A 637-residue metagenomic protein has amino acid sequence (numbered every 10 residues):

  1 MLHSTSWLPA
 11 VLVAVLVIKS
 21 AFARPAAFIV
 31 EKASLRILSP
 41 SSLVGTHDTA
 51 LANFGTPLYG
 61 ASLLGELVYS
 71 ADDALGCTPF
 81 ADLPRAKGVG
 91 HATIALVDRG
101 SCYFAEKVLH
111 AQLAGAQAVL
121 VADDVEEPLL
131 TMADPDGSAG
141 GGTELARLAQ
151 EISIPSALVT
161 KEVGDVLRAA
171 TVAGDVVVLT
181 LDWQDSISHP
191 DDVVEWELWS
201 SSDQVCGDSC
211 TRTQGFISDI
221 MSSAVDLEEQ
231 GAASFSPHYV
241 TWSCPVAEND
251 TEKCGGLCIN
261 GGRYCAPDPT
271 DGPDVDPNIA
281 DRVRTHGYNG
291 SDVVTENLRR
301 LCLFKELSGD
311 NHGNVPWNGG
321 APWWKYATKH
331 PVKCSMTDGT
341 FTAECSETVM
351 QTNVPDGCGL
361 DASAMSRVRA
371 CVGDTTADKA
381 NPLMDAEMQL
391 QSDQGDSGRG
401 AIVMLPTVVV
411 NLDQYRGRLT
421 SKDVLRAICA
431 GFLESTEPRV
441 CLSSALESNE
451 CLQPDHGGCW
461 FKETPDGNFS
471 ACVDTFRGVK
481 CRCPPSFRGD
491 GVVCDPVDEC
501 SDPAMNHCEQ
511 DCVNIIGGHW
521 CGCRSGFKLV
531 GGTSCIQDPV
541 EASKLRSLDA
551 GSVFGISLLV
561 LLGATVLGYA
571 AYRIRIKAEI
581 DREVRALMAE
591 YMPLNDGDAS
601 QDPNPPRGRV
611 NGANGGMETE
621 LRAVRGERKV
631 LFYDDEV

Functional and structural regions predicted by a protein language model:
T5-A23: Cleavable N-terminal signal peptides of Sec/SRP-targeted secreted and luminal proteins
F22-S202, C206-D208, Y239: Structured lumen-facing ectodomains of secretory-pathway proteins
P79, D208, R212, V246 (+21 more regions): Disulfide-rich extracellular modules and peptides
A105-V108, G164, R168, Q214-I217 (+6 more regions): Extracytoplasmic/secreted envelope proteins and their assembly/folding machinery, especially bacterial periplasmic
C206-E228: Typically the conserved alpha-helix immediately C-terminal to a functionally engaged Cys/Sec in thioredoxin-like
S234-H238: General small-molecule cofactor/ligand-binding pocket signal
Y239-L452, D549, L587: Cysteine-centric redox/oxidoreductase cores and disulfide-bonded domains
G431-V637: Conserved N-terminal segment of EGF-like repeats
